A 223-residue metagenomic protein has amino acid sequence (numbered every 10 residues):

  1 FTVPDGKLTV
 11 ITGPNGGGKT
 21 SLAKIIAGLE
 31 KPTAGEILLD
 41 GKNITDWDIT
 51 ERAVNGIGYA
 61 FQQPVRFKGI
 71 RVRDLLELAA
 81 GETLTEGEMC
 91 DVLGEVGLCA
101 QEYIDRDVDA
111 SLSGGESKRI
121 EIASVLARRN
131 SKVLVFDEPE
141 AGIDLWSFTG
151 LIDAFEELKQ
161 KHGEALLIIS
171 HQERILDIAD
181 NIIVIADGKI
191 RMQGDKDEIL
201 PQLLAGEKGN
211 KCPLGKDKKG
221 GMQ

Functional and structural regions predicted by a protein language model:
T12-P14: The feature captures the beta-strand-to-loop junction immediately N-terminal to the Walker
A27: Helix-to-loop junction immediately C-terminal to a conserved catalytic motif
G35-N43: Conserved ABC transporter NBD signature motif
N43-G58, L203: ABC ATPase NBD coupling module
Q63, G69-E88: Q-loop/switch helix immediately C-terminal to the Walker
R129-N130, A154-I168, L176: Conserved catalytic loops of ABC-family nucleotide-binding domains
E138-P139: Walker B catalytic motif
